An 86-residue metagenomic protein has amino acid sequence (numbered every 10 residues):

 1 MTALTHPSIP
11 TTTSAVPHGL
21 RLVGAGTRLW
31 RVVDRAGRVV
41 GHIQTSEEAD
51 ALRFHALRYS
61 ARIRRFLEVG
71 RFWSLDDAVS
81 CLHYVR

Functional and structural regions predicted by a protein language model:
M1-R35, R62-V69: Negatively charged, low-complexity tracts enriched in Asp/Glu with abundant Ser/Thr
T2, H18-L20, D50, H55 (+2 more regions): Intrinsic-disorder/low-complexity peptide segments enriched for small residues
S8, L29, V39, D50 (+1 more regions): A broad, structure-centric signal for solvent-exposed, well-ordered loop/edge residues that line or flank functional
R31, H42-T45, R86: Functionally constrained cores in energy, signaling, and assembly domains
V40-R65: Short aromatic-glycine-(Arg/Gly/Cys) micro-motifs in beta-strand/loop hairpins
Y59-R65, G70-R86: A short, charged, amphipathic alpha-helix used as a generic interaction element across diverse proteins
